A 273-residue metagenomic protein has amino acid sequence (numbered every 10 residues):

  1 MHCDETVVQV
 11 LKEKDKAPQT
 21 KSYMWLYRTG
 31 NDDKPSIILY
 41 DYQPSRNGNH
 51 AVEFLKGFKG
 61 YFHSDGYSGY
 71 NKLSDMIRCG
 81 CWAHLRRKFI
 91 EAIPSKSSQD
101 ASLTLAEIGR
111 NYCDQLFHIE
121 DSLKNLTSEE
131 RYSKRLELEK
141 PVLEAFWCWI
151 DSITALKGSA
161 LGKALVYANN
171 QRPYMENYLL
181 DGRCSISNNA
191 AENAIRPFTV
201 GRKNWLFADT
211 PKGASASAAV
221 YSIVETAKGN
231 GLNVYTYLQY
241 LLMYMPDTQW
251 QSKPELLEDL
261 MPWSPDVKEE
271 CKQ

Functional and structural regions predicted by a protein language model:
M1-Q273: Catalytic center-proximal scaffold of phosphoryl-transfer enzymes
